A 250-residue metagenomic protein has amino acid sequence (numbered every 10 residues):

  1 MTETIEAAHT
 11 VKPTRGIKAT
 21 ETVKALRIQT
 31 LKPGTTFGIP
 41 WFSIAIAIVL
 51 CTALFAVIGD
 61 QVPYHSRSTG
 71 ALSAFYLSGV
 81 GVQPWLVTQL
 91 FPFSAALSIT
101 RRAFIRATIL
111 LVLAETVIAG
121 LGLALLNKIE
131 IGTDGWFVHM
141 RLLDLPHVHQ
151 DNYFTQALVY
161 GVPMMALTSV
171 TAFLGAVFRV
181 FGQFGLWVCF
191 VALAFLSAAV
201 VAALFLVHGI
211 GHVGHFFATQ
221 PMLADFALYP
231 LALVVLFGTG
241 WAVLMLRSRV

Functional and structural regions predicted by a protein language model:
T2-I39: Aromatic- and glycine-rich beta-strand/loop motifs that create alpha-glucan
G34-I44, I105-K128: Selective transmembrane-helix segments that form parts of the transport pathway or gating/packing helices in multipass
T35-A56, S73, L77-V80, F190-V200: Hydrophobic alpha-helical transmembrane segments of multi-pass membrane transport/permease proteins
S43, A47, C51, E115-L123 (+5 more regions): Alpha-helical transmembrane segments of multipass membrane proteins
C51-S73, V112-Q183: Secretory targeting signals
V57-G59, L125-V159, F184-V250: Terminal transmembrane helical anchor/hairpin motif
W85-L113: Helix-loop-helix units of permease transmembrane domains in multi-pass membrane transporters, especially ABC
L86-Q89, V162-G185, V235-R249: Transmembrane alpha-helical segments in integral membrane proteins
